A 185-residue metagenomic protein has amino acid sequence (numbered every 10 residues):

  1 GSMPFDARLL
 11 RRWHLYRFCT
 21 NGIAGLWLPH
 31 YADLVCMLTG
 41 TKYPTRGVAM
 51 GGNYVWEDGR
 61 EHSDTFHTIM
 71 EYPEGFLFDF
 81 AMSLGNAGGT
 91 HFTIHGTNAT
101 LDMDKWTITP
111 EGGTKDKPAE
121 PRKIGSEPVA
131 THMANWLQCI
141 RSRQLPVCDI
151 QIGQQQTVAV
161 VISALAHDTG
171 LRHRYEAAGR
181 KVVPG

Functional and structural regions predicted by a protein language model:
G1-V48, N53-G59, T90-F92, K123 (+2 more regions): Predominantly a Rossmann-like dinucleotide-binding segment in NAD(P)-dependent oxidoreductases
R8, P128-N135: Generic alpha-helical secondary structure signal
W13, W27, Y31, V35-M37 (+9 more regions): Tryptophan-centric aromatic hotspots in well-structured domains and transmembrane helices
W27-L28, G40, E61-S63, A87 (+3 more regions): Active-site-proximal structural scaffolding
A32-C36, I69, M133-R141, Q154-T157 (+1 more regions): Non-transmembrane alpha-helical segments in soluble domains of secreted/periplasmic/extracellular proteins
T41-A49, L77-F80, L101-D104, L145-D149 (+1 more regions): Acidic/polar loop patches that form or flank catalytic/metal-binding clefts of enzymes that bind anionic ligands
D58-E61, C139-G185: C-terminal helix-rich "cap/oligomerization" subdomain common to oxidoreductases
D58-R60, D64-F66, E71-T131: NAD(P)-dinucleotide binding in Rossmann-like oxidoreductases
